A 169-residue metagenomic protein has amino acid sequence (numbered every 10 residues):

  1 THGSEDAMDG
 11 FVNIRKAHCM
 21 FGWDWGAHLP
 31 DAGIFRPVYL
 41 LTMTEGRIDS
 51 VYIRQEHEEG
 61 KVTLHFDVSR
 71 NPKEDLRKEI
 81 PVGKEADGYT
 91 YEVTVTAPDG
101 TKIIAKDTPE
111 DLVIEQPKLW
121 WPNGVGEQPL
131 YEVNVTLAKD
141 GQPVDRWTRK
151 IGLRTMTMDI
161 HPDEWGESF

Functional and structural regions predicted by a protein language model:
T1-F169: Secreted/periplasmic carbohydrate-active enzymes, especially glycoside hydrolases
